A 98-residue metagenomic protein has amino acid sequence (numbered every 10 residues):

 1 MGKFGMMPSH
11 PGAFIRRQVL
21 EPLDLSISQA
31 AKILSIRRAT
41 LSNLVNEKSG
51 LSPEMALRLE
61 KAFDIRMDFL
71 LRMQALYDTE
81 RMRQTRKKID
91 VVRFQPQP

Functional and structural regions predicted by a protein language model:
M1-L25, R72: A short, Lys/Arg-rich alpha-helix, primarily the initiator
P11, R66-M67: Hydrophobic side chains within well-formed alpha-helices
D24-N43: Short alpha-helical DNA-recognition segment
R37, K48, F63, Q74-Y77: The DNA-recognition helices of helix-turn-helix-type DNA-binding domains
K48-K61: Short, basic-rich loop-to-helix N-cap that marks the start of a DNA-contacting helix
L71-P98: Short, charged recognition helix plus adjacent turn of helix-turn-helix-like nucleic-acid-binding domains
